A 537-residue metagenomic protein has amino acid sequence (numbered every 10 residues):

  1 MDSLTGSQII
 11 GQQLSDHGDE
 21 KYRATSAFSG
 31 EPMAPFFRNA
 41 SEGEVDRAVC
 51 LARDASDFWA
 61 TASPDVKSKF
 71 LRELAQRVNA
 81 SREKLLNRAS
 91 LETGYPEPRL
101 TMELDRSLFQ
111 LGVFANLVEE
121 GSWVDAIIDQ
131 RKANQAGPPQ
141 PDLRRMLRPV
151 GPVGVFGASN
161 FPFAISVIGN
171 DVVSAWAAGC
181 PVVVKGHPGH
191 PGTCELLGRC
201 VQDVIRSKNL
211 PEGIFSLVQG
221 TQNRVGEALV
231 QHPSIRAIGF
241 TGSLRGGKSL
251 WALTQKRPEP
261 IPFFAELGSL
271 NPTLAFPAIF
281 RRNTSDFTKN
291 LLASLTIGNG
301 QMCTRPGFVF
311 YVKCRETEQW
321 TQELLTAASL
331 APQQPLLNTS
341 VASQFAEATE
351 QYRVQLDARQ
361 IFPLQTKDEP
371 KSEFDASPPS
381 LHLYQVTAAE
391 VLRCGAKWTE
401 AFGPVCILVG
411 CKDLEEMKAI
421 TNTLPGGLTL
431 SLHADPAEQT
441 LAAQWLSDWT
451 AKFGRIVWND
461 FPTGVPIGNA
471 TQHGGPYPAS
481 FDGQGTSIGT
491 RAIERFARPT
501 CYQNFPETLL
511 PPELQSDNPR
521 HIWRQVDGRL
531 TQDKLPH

Functional and structural regions predicted by a protein language model:
M1-P141: N-terminal Rossmann-like NAD(P)+-binding subdomain of aldehyde/semialdehyde dehydrogenases
T5, K289, Y311-L428: NAD(P)-dependent aldehyde/semialdehyde dehydrogenase
A34-N39, A55-T61, Q135-A136, G154-V155 (+5 more regions): Short, well-ordered beta-strand elements within core beta-sheets of diverse protein domains
S56, A60, A75-R82, L86-A89 (+19 more regions): Structural signal for hydrophobic packing residues in well-ordered secondary-structure cores of soluble enzyme domains
F70, A178-T193, I214, E259-P277 (+6 more regions): Short loop-to-beta-strand entry elements in the cores of soluble alpha/beta enzymes
S122-L292, F310, C314-T317, L535-P536: Rossmann-like NAD(P) dinucleotide-binding subdomain of oxidoreductase/dehydrogenase enzymes
E373-S377, L414-L510: C-terminal core of ALDH-fold dehydrogenases
